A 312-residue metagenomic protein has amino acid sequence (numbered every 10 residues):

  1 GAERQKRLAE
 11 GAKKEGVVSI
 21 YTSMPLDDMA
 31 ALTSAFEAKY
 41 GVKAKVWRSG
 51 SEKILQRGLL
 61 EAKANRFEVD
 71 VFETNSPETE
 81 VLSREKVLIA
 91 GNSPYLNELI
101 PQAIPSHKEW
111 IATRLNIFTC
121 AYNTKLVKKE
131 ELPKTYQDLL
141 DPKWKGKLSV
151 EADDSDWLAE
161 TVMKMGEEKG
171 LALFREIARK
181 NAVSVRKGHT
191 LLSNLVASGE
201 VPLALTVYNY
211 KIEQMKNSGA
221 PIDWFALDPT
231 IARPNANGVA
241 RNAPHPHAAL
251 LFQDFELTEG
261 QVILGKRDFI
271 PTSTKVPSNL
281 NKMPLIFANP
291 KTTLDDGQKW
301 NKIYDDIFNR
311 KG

Functional and structural regions predicted by a protein language model:
G1-S19, E37-A38, L140-G146: Immediate post-signal peptide segment of exported/extracytoplasmic ligand-binding proteins
S19-T33, K45-E200: Extracytoplasmic ligand-binding site segments that recognize negatively charged/polar headgroups
L32, L173-E176, P244-E256, I263-L264: Short amphipathic alpha-helical coupling segments at ligand-binding clamshell hinges and other catalytic/signaling
P77-V81, P202-P221: A ligand-binding cleft/hinge motif common to bilobed small-molecule-binding domains
E98-Q102, L115-I117, R175-R179, V183-R186 (+3 more regions): Periplasmic-binding protein-like
T119-L126, V162-K164, R233-H245, L264-R267: A bilobed periplasmic-binding-protein/Venus flytrap-type ligand-binding module shared by bacterial periplasmic
W144-D153, F255-V276: Periplasmic-binding protein-like
S278-G312: Extracellular/periplasmic bilobal clamshell ligand-binding domains
